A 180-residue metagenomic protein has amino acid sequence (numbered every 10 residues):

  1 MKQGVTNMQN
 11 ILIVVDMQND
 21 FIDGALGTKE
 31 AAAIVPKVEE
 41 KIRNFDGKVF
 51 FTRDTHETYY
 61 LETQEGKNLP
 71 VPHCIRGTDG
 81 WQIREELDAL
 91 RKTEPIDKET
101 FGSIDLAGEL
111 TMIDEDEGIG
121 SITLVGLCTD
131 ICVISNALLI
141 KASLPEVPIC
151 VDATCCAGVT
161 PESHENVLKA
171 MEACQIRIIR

Functional and structural regions predicted by a protein language model:
K2-P95, D116, C150, V159 (+2 more regions): Active-site acidic carboxylates
K37-I42, I134-L144: Histidine-anchored nucleotide/phosphate-binding helix
D54, F101, T154-C156: Active-site beta-loop-alpha junctions enriched in small/polar residues
Y60-Q64, L106-E109, S135: Short, conserved acidic/polar surface loops in the N-terminal third of protein domains
G77-I131: Internal catalytic-core helix/loop-beta-alpha segment that presents or stabilizes conserved functional determinants
A107, I134-A137, P161-E165: Conserved strand-to-helix beginnings and helix N-cap segments that scaffold or border functional pockets
T123-L127, E146-P161: A short glycine-rich beta-strand->turn/loop micro-motif centered on a GG-aromatic cluster
V133-A137, C150-A153, L168: Short amphipathic alpha-helical surface patches that serve as generic macromolecular interface elements
